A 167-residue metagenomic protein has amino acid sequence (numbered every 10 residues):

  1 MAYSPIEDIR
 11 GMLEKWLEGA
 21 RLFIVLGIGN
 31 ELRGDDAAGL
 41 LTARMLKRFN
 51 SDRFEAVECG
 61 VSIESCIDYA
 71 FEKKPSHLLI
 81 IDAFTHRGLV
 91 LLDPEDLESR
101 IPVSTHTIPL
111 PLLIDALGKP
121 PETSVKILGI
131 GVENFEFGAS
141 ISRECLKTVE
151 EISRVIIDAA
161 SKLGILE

Functional and structural regions predicted by a protein language model:
M1-V132, A139-S161, L166-E167: N-terminal catalytic or cofactor-binding beta/alpha core of small enzyme domains
